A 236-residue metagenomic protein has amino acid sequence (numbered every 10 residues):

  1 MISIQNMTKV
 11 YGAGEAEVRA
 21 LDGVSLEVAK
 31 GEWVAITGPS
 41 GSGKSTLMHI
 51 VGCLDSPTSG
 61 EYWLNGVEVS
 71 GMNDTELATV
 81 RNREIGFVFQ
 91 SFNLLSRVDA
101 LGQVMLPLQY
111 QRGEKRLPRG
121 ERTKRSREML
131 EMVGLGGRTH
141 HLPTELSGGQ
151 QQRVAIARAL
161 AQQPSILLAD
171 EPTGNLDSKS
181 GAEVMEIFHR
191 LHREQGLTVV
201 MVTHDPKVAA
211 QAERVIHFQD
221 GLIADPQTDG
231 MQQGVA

Functional and structural regions predicted by a protein language model:
M1-F218: ABC family nucleotide-binding domain
M1-V10, D225-A236: ABC-family P-loop ATPase nucleotide-binding domain
V215-T228: H-loop (His-switch) and adjacent beta-strand-loop-beta switch element of ABC-type ATPase nucleotide-binding domains
